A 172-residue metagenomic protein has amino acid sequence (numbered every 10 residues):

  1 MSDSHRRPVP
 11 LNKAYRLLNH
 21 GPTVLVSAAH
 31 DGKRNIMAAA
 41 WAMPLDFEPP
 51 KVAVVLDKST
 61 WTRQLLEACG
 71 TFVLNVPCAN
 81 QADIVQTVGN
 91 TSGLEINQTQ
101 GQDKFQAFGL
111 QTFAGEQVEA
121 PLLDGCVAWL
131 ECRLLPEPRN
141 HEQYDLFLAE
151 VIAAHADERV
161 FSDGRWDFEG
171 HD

Functional and structural regions predicted by a protein language model:
M1-D172: Basic, polyanion-binding surface patches
